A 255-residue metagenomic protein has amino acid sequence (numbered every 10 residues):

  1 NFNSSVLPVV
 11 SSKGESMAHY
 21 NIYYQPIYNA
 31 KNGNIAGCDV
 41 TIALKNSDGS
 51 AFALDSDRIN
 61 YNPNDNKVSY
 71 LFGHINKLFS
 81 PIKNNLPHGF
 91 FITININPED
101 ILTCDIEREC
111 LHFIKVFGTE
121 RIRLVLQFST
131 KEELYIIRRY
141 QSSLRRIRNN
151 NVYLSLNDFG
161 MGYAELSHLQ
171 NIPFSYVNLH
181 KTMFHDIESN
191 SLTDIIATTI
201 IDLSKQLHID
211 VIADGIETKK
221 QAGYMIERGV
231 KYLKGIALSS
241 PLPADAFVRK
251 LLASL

Functional and structural regions predicted by a protein language model:
N1-S5, V9-E15, H19-Q25, N29-A36 (+4 more regions): EAL-family c-di-GMP phosphodiesterase catalytic domain
T41-I42, R58: A generic structural motif
S50-I59: PAS and related sensory helical modules
D57-R58, I106, F247: Hydrophobic/aromatic residues in well-formed alpha-helices
Y61-N62, V152: Bimodal feature
N66-R139, G215: Catalytic core of bacterial c-di-GMP phosphodiesterases, primarily the EAL and HD-GYP domains, capturing alpha-helical
R108-H112, R139-S142, S191-T198: Charged helix-capping and loop-helix junction motifs
R148: Conserved ATPase "switch" residues in P-loop NTPase domains
